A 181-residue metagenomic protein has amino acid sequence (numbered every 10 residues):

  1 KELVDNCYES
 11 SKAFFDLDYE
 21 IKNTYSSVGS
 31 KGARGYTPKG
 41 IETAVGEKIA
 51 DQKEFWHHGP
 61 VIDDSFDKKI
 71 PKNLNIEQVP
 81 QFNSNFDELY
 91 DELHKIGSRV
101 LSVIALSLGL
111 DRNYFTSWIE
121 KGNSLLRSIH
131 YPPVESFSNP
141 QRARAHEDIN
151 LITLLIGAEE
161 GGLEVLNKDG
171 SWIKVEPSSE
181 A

Functional and structural regions predicted by a protein language model:
K1-A181: Peripheral, non-catalytic segments flanking oxidoreductase cores
